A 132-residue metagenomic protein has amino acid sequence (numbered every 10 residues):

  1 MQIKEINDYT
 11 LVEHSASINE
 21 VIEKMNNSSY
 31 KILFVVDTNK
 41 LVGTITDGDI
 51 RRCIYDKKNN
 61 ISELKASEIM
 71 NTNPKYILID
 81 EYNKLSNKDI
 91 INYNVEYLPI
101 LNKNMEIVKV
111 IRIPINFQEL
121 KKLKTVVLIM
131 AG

Functional and structural regions predicted by a protein language model:
M1-T10, E63-P74, K124-L128: Bateman (tandem CBS) regulatory domains
Q2-K4, I91-N92, Q118-K122: Solvent-exposed alpha-helices and their adjacent loops that cap or buttress functional pockets in soluble metabolic
T10-S29, V36, I54, Y76-V95 (+1 more regions): The conserved cystathionine-beta-synthase
N27, F34, L41-Y55, V95 (+2 more regions): Short beta->alpha transition motifs characteristic of CBS
S28, K57-I61, T72: Change "in soluble alpha/beta enzymes" to "in soluble alpha/beta proteins
R51-K65: Glycine-rich, positively charged N-terminal anion/phosphate-binding segment
S67, N71-K75, I79-D80, I100-K109 (+1 more regions): Non-catalytic interface/linker regions that flank or bridge core catalytic/transmembrane domains
P114-F117, K121-G132: N-terminal nucleotide-binding beta1-loop-alpha1 segment
